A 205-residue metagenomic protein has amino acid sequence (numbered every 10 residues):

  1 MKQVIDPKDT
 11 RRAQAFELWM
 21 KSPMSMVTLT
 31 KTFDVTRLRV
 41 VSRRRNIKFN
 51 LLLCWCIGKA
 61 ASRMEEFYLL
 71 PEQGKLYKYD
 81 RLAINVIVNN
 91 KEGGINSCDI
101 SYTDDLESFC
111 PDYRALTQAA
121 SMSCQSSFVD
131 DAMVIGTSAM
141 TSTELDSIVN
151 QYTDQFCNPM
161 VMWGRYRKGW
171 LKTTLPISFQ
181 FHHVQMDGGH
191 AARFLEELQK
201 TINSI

Functional and structural regions predicted by a protein language model:
M1-K2, W170-K172, Q199-I205: Charged, conformationally dynamic linker/hinge segments that couple catalytic or nucleotide-dependent chemistry
K2, D6-K8, M20-L52, Y68-L82 (+4 more regions): Gly/Ser/Thr-rich phosphate-binding loops and adjoining beta-strand/alpha-helix segments that form adenosine-phosphate
L29-T30, L38-R45, G93-E107, M186: Acyl-group handling in specialized metabolite and lipid biosynthesis
L38-R63, L175-F194: Acyl activation and transfer enzymes in specialized metabolism, enriched for ANL adenylate-forming modules
S62-D99: Hydrophobic/aromatic-rich structural module bridging two neighboring secondary-structure elements via a short loop
N90-L145: Helical lid/core segments from catalytic subdomains that handle acyl or acyl-like groups
L116-V129, P159-M162, S178-F181, R193-L195 (+1 more regions): Plant-skewed but cross-kingdom recognition/interaction modules and surfaces
N150-Q180, V184-M186, F194-E196: Intrinsically disordered, low-complexity linker/assembly segments
